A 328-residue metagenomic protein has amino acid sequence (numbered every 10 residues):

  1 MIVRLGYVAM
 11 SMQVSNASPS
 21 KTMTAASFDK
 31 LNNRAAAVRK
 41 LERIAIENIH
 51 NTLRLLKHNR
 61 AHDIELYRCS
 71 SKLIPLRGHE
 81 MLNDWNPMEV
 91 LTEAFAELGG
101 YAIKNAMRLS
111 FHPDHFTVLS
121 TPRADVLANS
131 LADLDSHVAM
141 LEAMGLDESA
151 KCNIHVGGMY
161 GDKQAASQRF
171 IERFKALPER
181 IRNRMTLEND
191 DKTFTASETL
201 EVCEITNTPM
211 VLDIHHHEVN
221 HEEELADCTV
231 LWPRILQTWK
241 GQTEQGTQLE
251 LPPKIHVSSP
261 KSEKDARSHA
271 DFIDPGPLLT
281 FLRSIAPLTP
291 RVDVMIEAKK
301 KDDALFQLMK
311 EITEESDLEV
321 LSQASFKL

Functional and structural regions predicted by a protein language model:
M1-R108, T117-L131, D135-L146, A176 (+4 more regions): Alpha/beta catalytic barrel-like cores
R108-T117, S149-H155: Glycine-rich, often proline-containing surface loops adjacent to acidic residues and nearby aromatics that form
H112, D213, V294: Conserved, mostly hydrophobic/aromatic
L134-T206, H215: Eukaryote-skewed repeat-based solenoidal scaffolds used as protein-protein interaction platforms, primarily
E218-E222: Short active-site loop/helix that positions an aromatic residue
